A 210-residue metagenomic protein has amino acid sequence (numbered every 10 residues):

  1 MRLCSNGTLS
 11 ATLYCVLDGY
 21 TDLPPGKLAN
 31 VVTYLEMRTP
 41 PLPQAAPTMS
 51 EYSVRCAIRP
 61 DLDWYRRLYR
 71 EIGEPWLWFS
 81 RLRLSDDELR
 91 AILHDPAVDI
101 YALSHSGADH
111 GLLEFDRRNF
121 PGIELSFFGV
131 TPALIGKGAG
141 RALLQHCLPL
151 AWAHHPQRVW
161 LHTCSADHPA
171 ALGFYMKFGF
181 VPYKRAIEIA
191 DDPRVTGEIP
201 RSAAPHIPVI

Functional and structural regions predicted by a protein language model:
M1-S53, I58: Acyl-donor-binding surface of acyltransferase catalytic domains
C15-D18, L23-N30, I189-I210: Acidic/histidine-enriched, glycine/proline-rich intrinsically disordered or flexible terminal extensions
S50-S80, R201, V209: Short amphipathic alpha-helix that is part of the acyltransferase structural core
S80-D87, L93-P132: A conserved beta-strand-loop-helix scaffold within acyl/acetyltransferase catalytic domains
D99, Q157, V181: Short acidic/polar active-site loop segments enriched in Thr and Asp
V130, G136-A151, G173-K177: Conserved acetyl-CoA-binding loop-helix of GNAT-fold acetyltransferases
A151-T163: Conserved GNAT acetyl-CoA-binding A-motif
L161-A171, E188-R194, E198: Conserved beta-strand-loop-alpha-helix junction that forms the acyl-donor binding cleft
